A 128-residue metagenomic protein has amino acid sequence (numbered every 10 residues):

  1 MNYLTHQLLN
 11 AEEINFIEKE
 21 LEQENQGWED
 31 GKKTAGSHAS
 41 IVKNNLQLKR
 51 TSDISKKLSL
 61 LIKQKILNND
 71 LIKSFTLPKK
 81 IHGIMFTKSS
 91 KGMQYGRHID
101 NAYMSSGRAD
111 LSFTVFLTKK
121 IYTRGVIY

Functional and structural regions predicted by a protein language model:
M1-P78, G83: Non-heme Fe(II)/2-oxoglutarate
D70-Y128: Catalytic core of non-heme Fe(II) oxygenases with the double-stranded beta-helix
